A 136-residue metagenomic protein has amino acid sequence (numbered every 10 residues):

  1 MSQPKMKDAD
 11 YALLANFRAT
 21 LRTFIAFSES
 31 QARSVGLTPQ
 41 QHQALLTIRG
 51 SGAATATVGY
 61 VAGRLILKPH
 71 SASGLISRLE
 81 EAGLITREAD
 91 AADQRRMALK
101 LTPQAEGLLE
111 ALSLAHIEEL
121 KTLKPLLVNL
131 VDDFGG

Functional and structural regions predicted by a protein language model:
M1-V35, A82-L84: N-terminal leader segment of winged-helix/HTH proteins
N16, Q43-T47, G107: Pre-recognition alpha-helix immediately N-terminal to the DNA-recognition helix within helix-turn-helix or winged-helix
R18-L21, I25, L65, L109 (+1 more regions): Amphipathic, non-transmembrane alpha-helical scaffold segments
A26-K68: N-terminal helix-turn-helix DNA-binding core of bacterial DNA-binding proteins
V58, I76-S77: Short, hydrophobic-biased segments on the C-terminal half of alpha helices that form "recognition helices"
S77-G135: Charged, amphipathic alpha-helical coiled-coil/dimerization segments
